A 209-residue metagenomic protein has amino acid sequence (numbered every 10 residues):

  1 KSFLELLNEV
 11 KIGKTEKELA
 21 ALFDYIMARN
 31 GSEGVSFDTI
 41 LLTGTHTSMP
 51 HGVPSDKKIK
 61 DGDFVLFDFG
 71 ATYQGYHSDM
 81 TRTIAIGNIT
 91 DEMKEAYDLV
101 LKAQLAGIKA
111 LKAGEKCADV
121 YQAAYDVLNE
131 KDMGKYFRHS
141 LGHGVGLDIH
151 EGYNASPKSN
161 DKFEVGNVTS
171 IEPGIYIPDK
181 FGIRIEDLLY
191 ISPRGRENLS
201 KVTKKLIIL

Functional and structural regions predicted by a protein language model:
K1-L209: Active-site neighborhoods and metal-handling regions in enzymes and metal-associated proteins
